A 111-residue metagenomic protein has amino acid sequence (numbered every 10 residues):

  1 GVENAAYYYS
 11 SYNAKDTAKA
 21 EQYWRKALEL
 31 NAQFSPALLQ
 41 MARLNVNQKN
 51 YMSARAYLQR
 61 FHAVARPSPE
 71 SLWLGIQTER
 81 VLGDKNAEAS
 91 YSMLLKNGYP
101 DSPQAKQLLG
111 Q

Functional and structural regions predicted by a protein language model:
N4-Y9, Q40, L74, L108: Canonical tetratricopeptide repeat
A14-Y23, K49-A56, K85-S90: Structural signature of tandem alpha-helical TPR/SEL1-like repeats, specifically the intra-repeat loop/turn
K26-A27, R60-F61, L94-L95: Canonical positions in the second alpha-helix
E29-L30, A63-V64, G98: Structural marker of alpha-solenoid helical repeat scaffolds
V81, N86-Q111: Extracytoplasmic and endomembrane cell-envelope/extracellular-matrix remodeling and assembly machinery
